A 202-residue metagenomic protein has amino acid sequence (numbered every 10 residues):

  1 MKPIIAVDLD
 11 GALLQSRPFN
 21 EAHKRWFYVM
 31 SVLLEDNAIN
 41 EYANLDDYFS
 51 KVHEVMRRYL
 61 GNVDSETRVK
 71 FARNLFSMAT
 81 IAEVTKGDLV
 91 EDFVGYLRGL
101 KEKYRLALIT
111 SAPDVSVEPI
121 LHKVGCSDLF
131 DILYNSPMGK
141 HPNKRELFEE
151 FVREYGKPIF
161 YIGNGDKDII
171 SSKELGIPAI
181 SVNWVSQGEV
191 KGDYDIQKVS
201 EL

Functional and structural regions predicted by a protein language model:
M1-I5, E118-L202: Asp-based, Mg2+/Mn2+-dependent phosphohydrolase catalytic module
M1-Y42: Active-site neighborhood of HAD-like aspartate-dependent phosphohydrolases
A12, F19, D114-V115, K167 (+1 more regions): Conserved Rossmann-like nucleotide-cofactor binding loop
H23-L33, F49-S65, I120: Helix-loop "lid/cap" segments that line or gate small-molecule binding pockets
R25, E54-R58, D92-G95, G99 (+2 more regions): Alpha-helical elements of Rossmann-like donor-binding domains used by nucleotide-donor carbohydrate transfer enzymes
M56-V94: Metal-dependent phosphoesterase signature
T80-L108, E118, R145: Short, acidic loop-to-helix structural element flanking the phosphoryl-transfer center in phosphate-processing enzymes
T110-A112: Conserved phosphate-coupling serine/threonine residues in phosphotransfer and NTP-handling enzymes
